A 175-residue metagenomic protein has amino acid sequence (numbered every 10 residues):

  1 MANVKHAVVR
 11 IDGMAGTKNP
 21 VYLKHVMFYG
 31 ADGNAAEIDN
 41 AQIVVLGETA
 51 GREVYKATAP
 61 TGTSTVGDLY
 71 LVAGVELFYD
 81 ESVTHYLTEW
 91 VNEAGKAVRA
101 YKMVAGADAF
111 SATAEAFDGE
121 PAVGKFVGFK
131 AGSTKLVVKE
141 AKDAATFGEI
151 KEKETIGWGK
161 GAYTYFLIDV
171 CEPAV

Functional and structural regions predicted by a protein language model:
M1-V175: Surface-exposed, low-hydrophobicity beta-strand/loop segments enriched in small/polar/acidic residues
